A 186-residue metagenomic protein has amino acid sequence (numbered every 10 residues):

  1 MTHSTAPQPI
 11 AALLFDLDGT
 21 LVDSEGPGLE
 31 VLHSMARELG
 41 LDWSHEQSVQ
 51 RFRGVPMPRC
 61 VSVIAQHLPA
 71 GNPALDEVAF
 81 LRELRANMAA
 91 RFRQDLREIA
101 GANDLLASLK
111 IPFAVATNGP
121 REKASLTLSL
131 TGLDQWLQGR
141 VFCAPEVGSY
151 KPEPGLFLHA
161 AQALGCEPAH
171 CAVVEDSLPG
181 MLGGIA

Functional and structural regions predicted by a protein language model:
T2-Q50: Active-site neighborhood of HAD-like aspartate-dependent phosphohydrolases
P9, A90-V115, R121-S125: Short, acidic loop-to-helix structural element flanking the phosphoryl-transfer center in phosphate-processing enzymes
P27, F52-P56, R97-G101, G119 (+1 more regions): Short beta->alpha linker loops
H33-A36, P56-P73, T127, A161: Helix-loop "lid/cap" segments that line or gate small-molecule binding pockets
R37, A107, I185: Anion (oxyanion) recognition and catalysis
D42, I64-G101: Metal-dependent phosphoesterase signature
Q94-D95, A114, P120-A172, L178-L182: Substrate-recognition "cap/lid" segment bordering the active-site pocket of phosphatases
